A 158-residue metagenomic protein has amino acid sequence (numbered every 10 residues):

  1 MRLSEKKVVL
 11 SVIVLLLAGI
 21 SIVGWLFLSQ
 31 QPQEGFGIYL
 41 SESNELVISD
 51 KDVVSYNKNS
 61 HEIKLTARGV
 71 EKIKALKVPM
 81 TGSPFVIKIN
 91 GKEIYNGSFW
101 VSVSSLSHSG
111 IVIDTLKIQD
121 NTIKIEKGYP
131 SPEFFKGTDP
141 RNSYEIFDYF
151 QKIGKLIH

Functional and structural regions predicted by a protein language model:
R2-L16: N-terminal Sec-pathway targeting helices
G19-H158: A structural signal for conserved, well-ordered secondary-structure elements that form binding/interaction cores
